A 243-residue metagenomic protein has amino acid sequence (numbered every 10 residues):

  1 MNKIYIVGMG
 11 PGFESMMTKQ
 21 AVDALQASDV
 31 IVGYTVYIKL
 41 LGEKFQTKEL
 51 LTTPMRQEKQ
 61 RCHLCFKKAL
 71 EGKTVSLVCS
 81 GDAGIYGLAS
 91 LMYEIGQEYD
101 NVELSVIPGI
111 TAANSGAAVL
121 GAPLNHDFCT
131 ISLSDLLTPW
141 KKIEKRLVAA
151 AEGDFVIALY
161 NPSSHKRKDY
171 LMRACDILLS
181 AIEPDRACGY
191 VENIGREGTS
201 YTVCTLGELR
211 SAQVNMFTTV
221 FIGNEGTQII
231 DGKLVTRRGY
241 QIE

Functional and structural regions predicted by a protein language model:
M1-L104, S115, R210: Class I S-adenosyl-L-methionine
I4-I6, E152-E243: A contiguous loop/helix-start segment that scaffolds small-molecule binding in enzyme catalytic cores
G10-M16, T138-W140, Y201-C204: Short gly/ser/thr-rich secondary-structure transition/capping motifs
S28-I31, K44, K68-G72, I95 (+6 more regions): Change "in soluble alpha/beta enzymes" to "in soluble alpha/beta proteins
K73-C79, A122-L133, G207-M216: A polyampholytic, Gly/Pro-enriched intrinsically disordered region
I85-G153: Class I SAM-dependent methyltransferase SAM-binding "motif I" and its flanking Rossmann-like core
